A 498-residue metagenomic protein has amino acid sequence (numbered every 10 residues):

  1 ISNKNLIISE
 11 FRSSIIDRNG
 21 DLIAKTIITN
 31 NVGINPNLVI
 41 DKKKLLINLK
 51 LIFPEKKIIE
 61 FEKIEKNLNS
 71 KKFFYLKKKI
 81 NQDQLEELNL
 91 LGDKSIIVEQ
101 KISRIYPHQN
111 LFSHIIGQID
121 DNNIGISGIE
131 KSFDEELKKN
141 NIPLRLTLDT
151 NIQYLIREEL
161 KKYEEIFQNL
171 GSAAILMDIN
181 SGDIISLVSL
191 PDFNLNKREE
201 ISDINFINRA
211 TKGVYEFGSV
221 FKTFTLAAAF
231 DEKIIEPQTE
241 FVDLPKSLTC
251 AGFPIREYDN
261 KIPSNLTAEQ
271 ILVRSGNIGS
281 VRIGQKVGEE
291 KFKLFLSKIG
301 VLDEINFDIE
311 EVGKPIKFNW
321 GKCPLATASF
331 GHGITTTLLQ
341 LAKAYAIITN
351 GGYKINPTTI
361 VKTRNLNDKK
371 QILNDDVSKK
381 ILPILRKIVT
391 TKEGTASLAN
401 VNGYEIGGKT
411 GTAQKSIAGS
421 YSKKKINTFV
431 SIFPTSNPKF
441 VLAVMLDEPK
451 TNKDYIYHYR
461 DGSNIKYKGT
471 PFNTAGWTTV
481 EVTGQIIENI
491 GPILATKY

Functional and structural regions predicted by a protein language model:
S2, I7-F11, F167-G171, V242: Short, small/polar residue-rich loop motifs at catalytic or cofactor-binding pockets
L6-F53: Juxtamembrane extramembrane loops of integral membrane proteins
A24, S172-A174, D178-S219, F224-S463 (+2 more regions): Beta-lactam-recognizing serine transpeptidase/beta-lactamase-like catalytic domain environment
T26-N31, I119-N122, S186-D192: Short beta->alpha transition motifs characteristic of CBS
K44, N48, Y75, D83 (+17 more regions): Extracytoplasmic/secreted proteins, especially bacterial periplasmic and envelope-associated proteins
I47-L51, K66-I142, L146, A443-V444 (+1 more regions): Small/polar-residue-rich segments within soluble enzyme cores
F73, E136-S172, N180: Conserved, well-ordered alpha-helix/loop/beta-strand core segments that scaffold catalytic motifs
N464-Y498: Short, gly/Ser/Thr-rich active-site loops of penicillin-recognizing serine hydrolases
